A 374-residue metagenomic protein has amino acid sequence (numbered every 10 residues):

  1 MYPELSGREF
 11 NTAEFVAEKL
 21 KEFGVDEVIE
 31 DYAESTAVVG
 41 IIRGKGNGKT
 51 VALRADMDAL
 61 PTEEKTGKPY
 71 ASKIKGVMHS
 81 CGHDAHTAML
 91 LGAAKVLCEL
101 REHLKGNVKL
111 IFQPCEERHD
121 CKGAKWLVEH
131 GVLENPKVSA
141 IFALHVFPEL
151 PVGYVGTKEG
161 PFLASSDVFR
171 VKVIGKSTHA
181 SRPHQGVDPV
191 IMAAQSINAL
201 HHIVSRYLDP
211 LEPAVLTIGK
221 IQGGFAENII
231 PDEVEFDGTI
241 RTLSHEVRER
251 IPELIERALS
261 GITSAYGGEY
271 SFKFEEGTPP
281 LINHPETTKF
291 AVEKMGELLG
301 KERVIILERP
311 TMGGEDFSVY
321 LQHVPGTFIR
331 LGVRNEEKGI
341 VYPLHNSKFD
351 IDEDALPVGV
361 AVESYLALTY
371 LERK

Functional and structural regions predicted by a protein language model:
M1, E22-G24, G46, E99-H103 (+2 more regions): N-terminal hydrophobic/helix-forming segments and targeting peptides
M1-H79, A88-K105: Acidic/His- and Gly-rich active-site-bordering loop/insert found across diverse amide/peptide-bond hydrolases
D26, V138-S139, P325: Conserved acidic residues
G40, L53, H83, L110 (+7 more regions): Divalent metal-coordination and catalytic microenvironments
I42, V173-G175, I240: Hydrophobic beta-strand positions in extracellular immunoglobulin-like domains
A52-R54, F169-V171, F328-R334: Non-cysteine beta-strand/loop elements that form the S-adenosyl-L-methionine
L60, K68-M78, A85, L97-K220 (+2 more regions): Histidine/acidic-residue-rich, glycine-tolerant segments that coordinate divalent metal ions
I191-K374: Metal-dependent amide/peptide-bond hydrolase catalytic core, centered on the "pita-bread" metallohydrolase fold
